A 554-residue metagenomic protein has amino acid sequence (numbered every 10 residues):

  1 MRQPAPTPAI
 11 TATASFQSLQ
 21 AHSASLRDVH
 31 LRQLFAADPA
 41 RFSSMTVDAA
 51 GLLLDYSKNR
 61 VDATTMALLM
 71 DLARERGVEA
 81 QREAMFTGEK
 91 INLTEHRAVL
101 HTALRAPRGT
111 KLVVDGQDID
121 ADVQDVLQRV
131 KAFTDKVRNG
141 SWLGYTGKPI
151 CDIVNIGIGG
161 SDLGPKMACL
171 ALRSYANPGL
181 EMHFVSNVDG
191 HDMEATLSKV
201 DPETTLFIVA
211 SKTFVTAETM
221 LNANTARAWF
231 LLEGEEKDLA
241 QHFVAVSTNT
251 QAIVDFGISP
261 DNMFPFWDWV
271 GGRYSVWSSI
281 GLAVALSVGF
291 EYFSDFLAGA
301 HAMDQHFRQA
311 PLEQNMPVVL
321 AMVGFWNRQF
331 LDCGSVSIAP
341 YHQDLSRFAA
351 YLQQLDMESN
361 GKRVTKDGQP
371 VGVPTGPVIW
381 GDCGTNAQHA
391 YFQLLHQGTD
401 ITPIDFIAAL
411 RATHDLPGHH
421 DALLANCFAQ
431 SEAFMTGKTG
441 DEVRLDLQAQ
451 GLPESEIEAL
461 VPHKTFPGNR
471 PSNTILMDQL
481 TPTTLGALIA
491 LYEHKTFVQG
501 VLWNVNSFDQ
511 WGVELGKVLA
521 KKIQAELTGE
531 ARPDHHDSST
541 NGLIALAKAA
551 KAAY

Functional and structural regions predicted by a protein language model:
A9, D55, N59, G116 (+16 more regions): Hydrophobic alpha-helical scaffolding
I10-S15, H22, R27-F35, P39-T146 (+5 more regions): Extended, charge-enriched "interface" segments that sit outside catalytic cores
T110-D122, I150-V154, P178-H183, E203-V215 (+8 more regions): Glycine- and acidic
A132-G140, T146-A310: Glycine-rich phosphate-binding loops that contact phosphosugars or nucleotide phosphates
A168-R173, S198-P202, A223-T225, P260-D261 (+4 more regions): Short, solvent-exposed amphipathic alpha-helical segments in soluble enzyme and RNA/protein-processing domains
W229-P417, A425, G437, G468 (+2 more regions): Active-site phosphate/pyrophosphate-binding segments
H396, A408-G486, A490, T496: Substrate-recognition/cap regions that form aromatic- and gly/pro-loop-enriched pockets for small-molecule ligands
F466-R470, T474-W503, F508, L515 (+3 more regions): C-terminal accessory domains/tails appended to large, multi-domain proteins
